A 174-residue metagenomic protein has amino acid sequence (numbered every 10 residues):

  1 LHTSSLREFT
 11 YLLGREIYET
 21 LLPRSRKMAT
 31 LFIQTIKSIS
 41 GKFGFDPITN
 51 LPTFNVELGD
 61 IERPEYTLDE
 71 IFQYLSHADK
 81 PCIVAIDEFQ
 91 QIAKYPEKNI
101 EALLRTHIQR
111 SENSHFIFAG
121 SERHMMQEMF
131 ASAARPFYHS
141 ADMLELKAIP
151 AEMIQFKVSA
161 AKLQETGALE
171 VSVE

Functional and structural regions predicted by a protein language model:
L1, M143-E145: Conserved beta-strand scaffold positions in the cores of enzyme catalytic domains, especially in NTP/NDP-utilizing
L1-I83: P-loop NTPase nucleotide-binding core
H2-L6, Q91, S121-M126, I149-E152: Conserved nucleotide-binding/hydrolysis micro-motifs of P-loop NTPases
Y11-G14, K98-E101, A131-R135, A160: Short, glycine/charged-enriched secondary-structure capping and boundary segments
F54-E122, A131: Conserved Walker B catalytic segment
E112-S114, H139-D142: Short glycine-/polar-rich loops that comprise or flank the Walker A/P-loop and associated switch/sensor motifs
R123-A141, S159: Short regulatory helix/loop adjacent to the ATP-binding pocket of P-loop NTPases
L146-V173: Conserved small helical "lid"/interfacial subdomain of P-loop NTPases
